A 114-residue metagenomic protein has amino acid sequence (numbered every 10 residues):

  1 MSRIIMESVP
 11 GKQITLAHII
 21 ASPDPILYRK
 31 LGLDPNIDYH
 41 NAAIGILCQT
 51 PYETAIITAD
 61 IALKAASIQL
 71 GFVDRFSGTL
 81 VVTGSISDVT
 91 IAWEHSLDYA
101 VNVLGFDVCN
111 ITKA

Functional and structural regions predicted by a protein language model:
M1-A59, L63-F76, T83-A114: Positively charged, small/polar-rich N-terminal and surface patches that mediate targeting and assembly and bind
